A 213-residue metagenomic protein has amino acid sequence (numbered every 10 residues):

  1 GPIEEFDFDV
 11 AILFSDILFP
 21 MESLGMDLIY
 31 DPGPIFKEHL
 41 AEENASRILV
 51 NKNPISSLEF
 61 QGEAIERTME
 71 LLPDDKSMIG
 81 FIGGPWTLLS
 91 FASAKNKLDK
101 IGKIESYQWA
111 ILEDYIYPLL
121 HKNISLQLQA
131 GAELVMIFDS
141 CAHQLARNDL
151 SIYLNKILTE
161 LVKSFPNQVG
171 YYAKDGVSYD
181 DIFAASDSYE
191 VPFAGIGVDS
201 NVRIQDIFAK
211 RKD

Functional and structural regions predicted by a protein language model:
G1-Y30, N155, T159-E160, S188-V191: N-terminal basic, low-complexity leaders that serve as flexible interaction/assembly modules and, when applicable, as
E4, H121, L128-Q129, A184-Y189: Non-catalytic positions within long, well-ordered alpha-helices that form the structural scaffold/packing of enzyme
D9-L13, M78-I82, V135-I137, V169-A173 (+2 more regions): Hydrophobic faces of well-ordered beta-strands that scaffold small-molecule active sites in alpha/beta enzyme cores
I17-L28, F81-I101, A130-Y153: Active-site-proximal loop/short-helix segments that contain or immediately flank catalytic acid/base residue(s)
I29-L126: Active-site-proximal, glycine-rich beta->alpha crossover segments in alpha/beta enzymes that shape flexible
G62-I65, Q144-L158, D180, S200-K212: Active-site-adjacent beta->alpha loops and helix N-cap segments on the catalytic face of soluble alpha/beta enzymes
N123-D181: Aromatic-anchored, glycine/proline-accented short structural segments that stabilize local strand-turns or short
V162-D213: Catalytic-face loop-and-helix region of soluble metabolic enzyme cores
